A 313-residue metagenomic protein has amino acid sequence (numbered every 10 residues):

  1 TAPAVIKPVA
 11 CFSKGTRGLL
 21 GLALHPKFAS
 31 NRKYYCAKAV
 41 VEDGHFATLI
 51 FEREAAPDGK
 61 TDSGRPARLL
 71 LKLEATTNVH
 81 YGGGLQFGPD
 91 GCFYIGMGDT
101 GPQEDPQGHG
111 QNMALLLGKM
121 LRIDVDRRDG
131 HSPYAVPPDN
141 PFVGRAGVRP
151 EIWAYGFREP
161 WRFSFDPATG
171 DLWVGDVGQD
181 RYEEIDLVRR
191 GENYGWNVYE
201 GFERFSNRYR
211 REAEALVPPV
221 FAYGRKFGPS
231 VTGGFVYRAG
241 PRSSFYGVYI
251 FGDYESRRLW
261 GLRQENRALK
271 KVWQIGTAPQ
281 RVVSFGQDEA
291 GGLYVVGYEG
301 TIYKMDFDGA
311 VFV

Functional and structural regions predicted by a protein language model:
T1-E104, R162-F165, T169-R181, F227-L269 (+1 more regions): Acidic, Gly/Ser/Thr-rich repeat motifs that build Ca2+-stabilized beta-propeller blades
T1-S13, E52-T76, M113-E159, T169 (+2 more regions): Blade-edge beta-strand/turn elements of extracellular beta-propeller and related beta-sheet repeat scaffolds
L85, M120, I185: Conserved hydrophobic/aromatic pocket- or pore-lining residues that grip, position, or stack substrates in active sites
Q103-L115: Acidic/polar, solvent-exposed loop segments in beta-strand-rich repeat domains
R127-D129, L187-A213: Mobile, glycine-enriched helix-loop/loop "lid" segments at the mouths of ligand-binding/catalytic clefts that gate
W196, N207, Y303-V313: Extracellular/periplasmic ectodomains of large secreted or surface enzymes and adhesion receptors
R281-S284: Repeated scaffold domains used in trafficking and secretory/extracellular systems, primarily beta-propellers
